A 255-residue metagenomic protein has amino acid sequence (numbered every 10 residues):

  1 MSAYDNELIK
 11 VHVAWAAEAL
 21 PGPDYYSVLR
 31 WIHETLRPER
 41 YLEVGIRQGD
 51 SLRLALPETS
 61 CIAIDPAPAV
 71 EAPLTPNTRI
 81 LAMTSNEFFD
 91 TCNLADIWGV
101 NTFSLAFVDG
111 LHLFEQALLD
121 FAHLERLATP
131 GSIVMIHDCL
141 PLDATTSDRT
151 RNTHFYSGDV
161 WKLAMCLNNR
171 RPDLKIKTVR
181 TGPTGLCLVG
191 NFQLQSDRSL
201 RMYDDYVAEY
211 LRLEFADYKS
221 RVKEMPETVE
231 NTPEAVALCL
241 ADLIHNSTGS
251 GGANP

Functional and structural regions predicted by a protein language model:
M1-F107, L111-M135, C139-P255: A short alpha-helical cap/connector motif
